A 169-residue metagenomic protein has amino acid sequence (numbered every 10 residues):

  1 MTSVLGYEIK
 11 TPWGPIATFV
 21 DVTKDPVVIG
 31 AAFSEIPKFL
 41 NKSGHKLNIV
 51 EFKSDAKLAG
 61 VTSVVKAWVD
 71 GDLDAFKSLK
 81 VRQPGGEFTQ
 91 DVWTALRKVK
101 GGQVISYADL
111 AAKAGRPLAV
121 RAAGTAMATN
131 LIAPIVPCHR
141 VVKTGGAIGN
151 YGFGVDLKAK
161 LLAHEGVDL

Functional and structural regions predicted by a protein language model:
M1-P117, D168-L169: Basic nucleic-acid-binding alpha-helical/helix-turn surface characteristic of O6-alkylguanine DNA
R97, A128, L162-A163: Alpha-helix boundary recognition
V99-K100, A112, N130, A147-N150: Generic anion/oxyanion-binding catalytic loop in active/binding sites
L118-A133: Regulatory, non-catalytic segments
P134-V141: Short Lys/Arg-enriched helix C-cap and helix-to-coil transition segments that create basic nucleic-acid-contact patches
T144-L169: …primarily DNA-binding HTH/wHTH and HhH modules…
